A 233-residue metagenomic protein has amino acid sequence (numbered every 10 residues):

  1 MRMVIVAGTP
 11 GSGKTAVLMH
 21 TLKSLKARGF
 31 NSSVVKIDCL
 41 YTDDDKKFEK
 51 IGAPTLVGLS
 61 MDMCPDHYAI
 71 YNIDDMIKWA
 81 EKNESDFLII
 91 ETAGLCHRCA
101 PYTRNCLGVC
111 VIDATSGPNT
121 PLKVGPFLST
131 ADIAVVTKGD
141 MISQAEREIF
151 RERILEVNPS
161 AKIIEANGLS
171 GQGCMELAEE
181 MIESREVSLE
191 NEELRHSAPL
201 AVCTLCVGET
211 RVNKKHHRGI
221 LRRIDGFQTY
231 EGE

Functional and structural regions predicted by a protein language model:
R2-A16, L22-A27, S188-E233: P-loop NTP-binding site
R2-S12, A16-R104, G139, Q172: Nucleotide-state-sensitive switch-loop elements of NTP-binding domains
S33, V109-V111, L128-D140, L155-G168: Conserved beta-strand/loop subsegment of P-loop NTPase cores
S60-M63, I112-P118, K138-M141: Short, acidic/turn-prone active-site loops that include or flank metal/cofactor- and phosphate-binding residues
P65-A69, G117-G125, A145: Short, charged, surface-exposed secondary-structure boundary motifs
G94-T115, G125-D132: Inter-motif core of Ras-like GTPase G domains
H97-T103, N119-L122, S143-E148: Conserved ATPase-coupling elements of RecA-like P-loop NTPase cores
D140-R195: Canonical P-loop GTPase G-domain recognition
